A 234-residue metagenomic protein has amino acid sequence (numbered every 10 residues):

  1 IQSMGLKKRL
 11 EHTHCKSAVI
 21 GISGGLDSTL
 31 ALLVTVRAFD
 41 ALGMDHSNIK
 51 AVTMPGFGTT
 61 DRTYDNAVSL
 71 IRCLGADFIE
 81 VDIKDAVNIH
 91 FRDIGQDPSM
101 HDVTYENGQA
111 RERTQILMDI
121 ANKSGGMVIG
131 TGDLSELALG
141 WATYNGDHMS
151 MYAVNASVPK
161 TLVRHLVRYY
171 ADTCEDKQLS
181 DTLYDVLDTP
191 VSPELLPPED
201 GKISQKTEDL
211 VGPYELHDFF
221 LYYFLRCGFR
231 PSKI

Functional and structural regions predicted by a protein language model:
I1-G24, S28-I234: ATP/NTP-dependent adenylation/nucleotidyl-transfer catalytic domains that generate, transfer, or process NMP-activated
